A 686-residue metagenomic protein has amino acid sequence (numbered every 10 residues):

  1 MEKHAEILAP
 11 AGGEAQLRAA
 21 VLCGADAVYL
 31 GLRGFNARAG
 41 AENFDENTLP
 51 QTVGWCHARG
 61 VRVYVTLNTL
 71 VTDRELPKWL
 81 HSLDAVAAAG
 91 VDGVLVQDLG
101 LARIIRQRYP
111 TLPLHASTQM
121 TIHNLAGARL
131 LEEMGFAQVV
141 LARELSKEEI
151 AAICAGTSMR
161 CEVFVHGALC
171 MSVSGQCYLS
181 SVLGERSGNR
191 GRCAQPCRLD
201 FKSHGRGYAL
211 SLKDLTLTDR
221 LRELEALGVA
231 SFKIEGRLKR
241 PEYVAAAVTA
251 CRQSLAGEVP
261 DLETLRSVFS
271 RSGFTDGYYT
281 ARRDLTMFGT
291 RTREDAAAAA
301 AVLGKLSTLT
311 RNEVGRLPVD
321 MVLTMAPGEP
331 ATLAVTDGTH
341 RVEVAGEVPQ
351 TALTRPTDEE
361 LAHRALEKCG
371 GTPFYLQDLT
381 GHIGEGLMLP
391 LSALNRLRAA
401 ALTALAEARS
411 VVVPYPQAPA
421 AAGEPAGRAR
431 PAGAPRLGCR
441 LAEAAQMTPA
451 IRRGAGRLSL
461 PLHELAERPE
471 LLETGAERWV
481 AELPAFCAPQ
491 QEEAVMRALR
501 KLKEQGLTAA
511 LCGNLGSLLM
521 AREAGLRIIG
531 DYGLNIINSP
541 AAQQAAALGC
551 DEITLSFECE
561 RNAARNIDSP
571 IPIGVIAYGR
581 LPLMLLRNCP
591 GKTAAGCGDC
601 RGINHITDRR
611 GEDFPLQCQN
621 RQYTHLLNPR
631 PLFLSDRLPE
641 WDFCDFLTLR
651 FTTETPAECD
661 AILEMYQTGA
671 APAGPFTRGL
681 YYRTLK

Functional and structural regions predicted by a protein language model:
E2-I122, V140-E144, E149-S231, L238-Q544 (+1 more regions): Active-site pocket-lining/capping segments in soluble small-molecule metabolic enzymes
M134-G135: Hydrophobic alpha-helical bundles that form the membrane domains of multi-pass transporters
